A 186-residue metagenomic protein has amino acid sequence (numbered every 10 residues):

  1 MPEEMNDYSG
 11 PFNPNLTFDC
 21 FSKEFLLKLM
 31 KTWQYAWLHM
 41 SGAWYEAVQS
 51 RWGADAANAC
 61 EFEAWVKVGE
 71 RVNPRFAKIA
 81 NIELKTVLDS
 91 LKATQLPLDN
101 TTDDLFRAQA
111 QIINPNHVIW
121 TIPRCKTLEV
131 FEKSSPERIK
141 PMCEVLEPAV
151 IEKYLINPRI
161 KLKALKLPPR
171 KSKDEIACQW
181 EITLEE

Functional and structural regions predicted by a protein language model:
M1-I119, K126, V130-V145, K153-Q179 (+1 more regions): N-terminal accessory segment detector
